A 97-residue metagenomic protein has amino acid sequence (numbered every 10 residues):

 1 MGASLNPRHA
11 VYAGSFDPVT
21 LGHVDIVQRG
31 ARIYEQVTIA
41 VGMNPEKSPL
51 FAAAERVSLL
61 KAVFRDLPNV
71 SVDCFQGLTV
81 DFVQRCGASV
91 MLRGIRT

Functional and structural regions predicted by a protein language model:
M1-T97: Nucleotidyltransferase catalytic core that binds NTPs
